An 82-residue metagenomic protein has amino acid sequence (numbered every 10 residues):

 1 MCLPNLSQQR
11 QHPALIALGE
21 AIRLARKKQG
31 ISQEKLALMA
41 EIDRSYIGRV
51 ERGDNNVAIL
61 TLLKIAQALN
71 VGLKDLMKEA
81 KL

Functional and structural regions predicted by a protein language model:
M1-Q29, E34, Q67: N-terminal flexible/basic segments that precede or flank functional cores
C2-P4, M77-L82: Short, charged recognition helix plus adjacent turn of helix-turn-helix-like nucleic-acid-binding domains
L18-E20, R44, I59-L63: Short alpha-helical elements of helix-turn-helix
G30-R49: Short alpha-helical DNA-recognition segment
R52, V71, L82: Short, conserved catalytic or interaction motifs in soluble domains
L60-D75: DNA major-groove recognition helix of helix-turn-helix/homeodomain DNA-binding modules
